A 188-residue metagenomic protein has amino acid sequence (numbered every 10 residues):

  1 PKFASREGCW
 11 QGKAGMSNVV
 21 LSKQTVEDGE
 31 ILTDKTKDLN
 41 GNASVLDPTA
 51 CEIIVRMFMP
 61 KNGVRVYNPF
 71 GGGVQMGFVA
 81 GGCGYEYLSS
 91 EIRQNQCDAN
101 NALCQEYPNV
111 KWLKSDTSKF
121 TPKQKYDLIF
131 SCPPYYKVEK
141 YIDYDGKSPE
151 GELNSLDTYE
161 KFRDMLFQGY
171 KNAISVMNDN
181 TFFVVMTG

Functional and structural regions predicted by a protein language model:
P1-P60: S-adenosyl-L-methionine
L39, A43, S89, N154-K161: Pocket-edge positions in alpha/beta enzyme catalytic cores
A43-D47, G71, M165: Short secondary-structure boundary/capping elements
P48-F120, L128, A173: Conserved S-adenosyl-L-methionine
N62-G63, Y170-N172, M177-F183: Short glycine-dipeptide loop
P69, P133-P134, D179: Proline-centered helix-kink/hinge sites
K125-G169: Mobile active-site "lid"/loop adjacent to the S-adenosyl-L-methionine
